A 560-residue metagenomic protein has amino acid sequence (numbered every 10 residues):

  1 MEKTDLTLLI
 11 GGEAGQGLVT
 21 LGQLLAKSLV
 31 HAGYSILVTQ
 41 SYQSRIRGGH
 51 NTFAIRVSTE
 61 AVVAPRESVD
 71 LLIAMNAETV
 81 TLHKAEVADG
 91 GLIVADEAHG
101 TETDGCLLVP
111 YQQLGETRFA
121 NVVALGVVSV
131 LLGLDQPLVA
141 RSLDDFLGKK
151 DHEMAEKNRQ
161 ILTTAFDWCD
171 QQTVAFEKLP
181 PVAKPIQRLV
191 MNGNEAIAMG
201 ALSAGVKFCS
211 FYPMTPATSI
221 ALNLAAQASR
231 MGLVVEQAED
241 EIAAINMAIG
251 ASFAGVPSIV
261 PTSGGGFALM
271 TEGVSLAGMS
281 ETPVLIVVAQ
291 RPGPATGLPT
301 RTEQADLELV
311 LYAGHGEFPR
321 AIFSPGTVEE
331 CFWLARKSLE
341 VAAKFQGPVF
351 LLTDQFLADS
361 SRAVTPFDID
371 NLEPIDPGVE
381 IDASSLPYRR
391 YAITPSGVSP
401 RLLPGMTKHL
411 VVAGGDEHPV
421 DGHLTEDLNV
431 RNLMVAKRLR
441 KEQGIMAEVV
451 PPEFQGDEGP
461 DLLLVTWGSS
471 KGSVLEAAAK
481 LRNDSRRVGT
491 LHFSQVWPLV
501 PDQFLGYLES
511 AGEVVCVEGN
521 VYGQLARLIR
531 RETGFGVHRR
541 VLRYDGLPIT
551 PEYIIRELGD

Functional and structural regions predicted by a protein language model:
M1-A204, F208-S210: Active-site cofactor/cluster-binding pocket
E2-E67, L71-K84, F208, T215-V310 (+2 more regions): Thiamine diphosphate
L71, L92, F208, P257 (+2 more regions): Structural motif
A74, V94-D96, T262, L285-A289 (+4 more regions): Short beta-strand segments
L82-G90, G278, L505-S510: Short, conserved loop/helix-junction motifs that constitute active-site signature segments in enzyme catalytic cores
V87-I93, L233, T282, A511-G512 (+1 more regions): A short helix->loop->beta-strand "cap" motif at the edges of active sites that frequently abuts
L147, Q171-I186, A201-V206, L224-M231 (+4 more regions): Gly-rich Lys/Arg/Thr-decorated short loops/hinges at beta-loop-alpha junctions or inter-strand turns that position
V190-A198, L202, L334, L339-D560: Flexible, low-complexity linker and terminal segments
